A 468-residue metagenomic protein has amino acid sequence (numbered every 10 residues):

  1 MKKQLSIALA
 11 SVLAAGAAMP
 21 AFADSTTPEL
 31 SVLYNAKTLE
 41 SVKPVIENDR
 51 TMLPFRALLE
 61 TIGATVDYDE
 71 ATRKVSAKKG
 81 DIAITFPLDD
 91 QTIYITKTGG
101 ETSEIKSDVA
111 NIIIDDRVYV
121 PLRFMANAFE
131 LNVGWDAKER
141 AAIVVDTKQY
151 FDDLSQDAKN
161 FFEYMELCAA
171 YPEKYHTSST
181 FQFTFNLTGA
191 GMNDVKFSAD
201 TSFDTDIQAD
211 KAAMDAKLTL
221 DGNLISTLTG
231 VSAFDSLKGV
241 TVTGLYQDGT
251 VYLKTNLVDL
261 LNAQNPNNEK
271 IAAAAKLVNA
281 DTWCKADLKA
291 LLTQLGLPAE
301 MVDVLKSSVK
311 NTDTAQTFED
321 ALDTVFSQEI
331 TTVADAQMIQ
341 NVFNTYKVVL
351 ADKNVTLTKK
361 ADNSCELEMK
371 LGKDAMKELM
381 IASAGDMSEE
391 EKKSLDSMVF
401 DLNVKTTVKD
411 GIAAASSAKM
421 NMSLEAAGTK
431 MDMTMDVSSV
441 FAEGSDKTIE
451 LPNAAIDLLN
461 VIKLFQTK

Functional and structural regions predicted by a protein language model:
K2-A8, A17-F185, F197-S232, S236-A361 (+3 more regions): Primary recognition of N-terminal secretory signal peptides and signal-anchoring hydrophobic helices
S11-L13: Repetitive helical segments and hydrophobic/amphipathic motifs
F185-G191: Extracellular beta-rich ligand/substrate-recognition surface
